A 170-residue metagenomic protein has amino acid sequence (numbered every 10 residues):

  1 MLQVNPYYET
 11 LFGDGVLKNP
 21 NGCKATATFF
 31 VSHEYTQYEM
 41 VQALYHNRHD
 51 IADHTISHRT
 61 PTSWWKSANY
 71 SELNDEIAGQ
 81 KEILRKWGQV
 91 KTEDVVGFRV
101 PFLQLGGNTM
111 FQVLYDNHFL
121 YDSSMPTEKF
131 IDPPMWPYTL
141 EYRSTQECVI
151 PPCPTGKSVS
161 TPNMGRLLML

Functional and structural regions predicted by a protein language model:
M1-D50, S57-T60, E72, K81-F111 (+3 more regions): Active-site beta->alpha N-cap acidic-glycine motif
A52, G97, L168-L170: Intrinsically disordered, low-complexity sequence elements enriched in Ser/Thr/Gly/Pro
H58-Q89, Y138-L170: Alpha-helical scaffold elements lining the catalytic groove of polysaccharide deacetylases
